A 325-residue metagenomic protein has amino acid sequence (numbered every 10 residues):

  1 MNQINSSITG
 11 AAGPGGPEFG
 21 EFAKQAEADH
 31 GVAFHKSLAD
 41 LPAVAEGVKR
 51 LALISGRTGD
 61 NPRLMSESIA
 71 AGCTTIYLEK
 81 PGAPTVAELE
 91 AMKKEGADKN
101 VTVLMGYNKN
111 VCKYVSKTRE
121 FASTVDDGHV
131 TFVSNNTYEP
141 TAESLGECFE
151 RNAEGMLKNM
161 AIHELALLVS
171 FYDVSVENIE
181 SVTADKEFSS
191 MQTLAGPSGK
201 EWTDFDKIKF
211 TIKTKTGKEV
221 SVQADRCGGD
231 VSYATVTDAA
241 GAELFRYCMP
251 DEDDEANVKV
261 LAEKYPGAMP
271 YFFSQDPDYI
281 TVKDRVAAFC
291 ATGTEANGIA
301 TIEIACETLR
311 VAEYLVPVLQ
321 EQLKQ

Functional and structural regions predicted by a protein language model:
M1-H30: N-terminal Rossmann-like dinucleotide-binding module
N2, V48-L53, D284-Q325: C-terminal helix-rich "cap/oligomerization" subdomain common to oxidoreductases
I8, V48-A52, D126-D127: Local beta-strand N-terminus motif with an aromatic residue
D29-E95, Y114-V115: Beta-loop-alpha module in the N-terminal Rossmann-like domain of NAD(P)-dependent dehydrogenases, especially those
E90-K109, D126-F132: Rossmann-fold dehydrogenase core element
C112-V182, F188-M191, G196: Predominantly a Rossmann-like dinucleotide-binding segment in NAD(P)-dependent oxidoreductases
N159-D253, K283-G293, A312-V316: Contiguous beta-strand/loop segments that form the cofactor/metal-binding neighborhood of enzyme cores
Y233-E303, K324-Q325: C-terminal glycine/acidic-rich active-site capping loop/insertion
